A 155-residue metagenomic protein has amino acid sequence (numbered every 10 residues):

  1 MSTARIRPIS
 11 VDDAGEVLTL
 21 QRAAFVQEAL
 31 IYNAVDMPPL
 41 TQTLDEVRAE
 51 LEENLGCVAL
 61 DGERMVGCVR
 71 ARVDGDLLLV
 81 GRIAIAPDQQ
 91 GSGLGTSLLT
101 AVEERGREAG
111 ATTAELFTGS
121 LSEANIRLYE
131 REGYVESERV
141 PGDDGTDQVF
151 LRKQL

Functional and structural regions predicted by a protein language model:
A4-T19: A short beta-loop-alpha structural element at the N-terminal edge of CoA-dependent acyl/N-acetyltransferase catalytic
T19-V47: Conserved GNAT-fold acetyl-CoA-binding loop/helix
E46-V58, L79: A short helix-loop-beta-strand connector motif used in the catalytic cores of GNAT acetyltransferases and, in some
V58, I83-Q90, T118-G119: A short, internal acetyl-CoA/4′-phosphopantetheine-binding micro-motif in the GNAT/acyltransferase core
V58, R64-R72, L79-A84: Conserved beta-strand in the GNAT
I85, G91-E104, R127-R131: Conserved acetyl-CoA-binding loop-helix of GNAT-fold acetyltransferases
G106-T118: Conserved GNAT acetyl-CoA-binding A-motif
L116-I126, G142-D147: Conserved beta-strand-loop-alpha-helix junction that forms the acyl-donor binding cleft
